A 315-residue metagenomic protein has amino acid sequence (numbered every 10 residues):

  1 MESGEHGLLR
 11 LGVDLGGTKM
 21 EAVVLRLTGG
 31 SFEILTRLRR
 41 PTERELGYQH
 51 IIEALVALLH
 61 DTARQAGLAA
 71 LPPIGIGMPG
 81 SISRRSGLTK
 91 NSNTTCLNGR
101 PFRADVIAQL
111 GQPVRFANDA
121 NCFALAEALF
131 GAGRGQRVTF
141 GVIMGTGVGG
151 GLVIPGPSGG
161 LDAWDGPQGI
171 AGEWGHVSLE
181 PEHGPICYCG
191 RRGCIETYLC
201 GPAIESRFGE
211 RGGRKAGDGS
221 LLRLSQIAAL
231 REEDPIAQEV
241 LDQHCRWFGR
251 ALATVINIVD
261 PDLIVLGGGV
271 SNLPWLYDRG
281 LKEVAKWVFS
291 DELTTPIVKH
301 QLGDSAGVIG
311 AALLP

Functional and structural regions predicted by a protein language model:
M1-P73, S83-S86, A104-Q112, L129-Q136 (+1 more regions): ATP-binding/phosphotransfer module of carbohydrate and carboxylate kinases, centering on a glycine-rich
D14, D119, G145: Conserved G/P- and acidic residue-centered "switch" motifs that form tight phosphate/ATP-binding loops in soluble
G80-R84, C122-A124, G149-G150, G159-G160 (+2 more regions): Short, active-site-adjacent cap segments at secondary-structure transitions
G87-N98: A charged helix-plus-loop insertion that forms the helical arch/lid used to bind and gate nucleic-acid substrates
N98, G169, R246-W247: Short secondary-structure boundary/capping elements
P113-A128, G133-R134, F140-V142: ATP-dependent carbohydrate kinase catalytic cores
Q136-Y198: Glycine-rich phosphate-binding loop of actin/hexokinase-like ATP-binding domains
